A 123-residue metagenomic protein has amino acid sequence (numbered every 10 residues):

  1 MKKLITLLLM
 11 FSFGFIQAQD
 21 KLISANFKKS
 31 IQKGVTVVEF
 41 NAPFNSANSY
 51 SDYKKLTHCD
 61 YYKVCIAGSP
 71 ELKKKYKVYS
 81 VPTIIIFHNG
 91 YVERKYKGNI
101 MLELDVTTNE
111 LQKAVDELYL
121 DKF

Functional and structural regions predicted by a protein language model:
L4-F13: Sec-dependent N-terminal signal peptides
Q17-K33, E110-F123: N-terminal leader/targeting and pre-domain segments
K21-T57: Local sequence-structure signature of Cys/Sec-based thiol-disulfide redox active-site neighborhoods
S46-S49, L72, R94-Y96: Extracytoplasmic/secreted cell-surface and envelope-processing proteins
L56-V64: Active-site regions of enzymes building and remodeling cell-envelope glycoconjugates
I66-E71: N-terminal post-signal-peptidase region of extra-cytosolic proteins
Y76-H88: Structural micro-motif
I86-F123: Non-catalytic, surface beta->alpha helical segment in thiol-disulfide oxidoreductase systems
